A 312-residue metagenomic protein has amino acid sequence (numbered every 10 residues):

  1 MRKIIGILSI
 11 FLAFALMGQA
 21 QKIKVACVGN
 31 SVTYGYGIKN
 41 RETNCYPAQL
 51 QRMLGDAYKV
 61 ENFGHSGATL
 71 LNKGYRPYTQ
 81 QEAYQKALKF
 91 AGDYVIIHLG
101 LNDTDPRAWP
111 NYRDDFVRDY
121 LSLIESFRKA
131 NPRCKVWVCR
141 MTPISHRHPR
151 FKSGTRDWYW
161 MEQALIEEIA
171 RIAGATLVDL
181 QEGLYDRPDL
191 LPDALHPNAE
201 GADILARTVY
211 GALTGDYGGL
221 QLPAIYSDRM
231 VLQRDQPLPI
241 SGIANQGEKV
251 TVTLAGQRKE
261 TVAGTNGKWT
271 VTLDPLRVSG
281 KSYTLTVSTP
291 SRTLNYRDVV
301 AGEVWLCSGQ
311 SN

Functional and structural regions predicted by a protein language model:
M1-Q21: Bacterial Sec-dependent N-terminal signal peptides
A20-K24, G219-Q221: Cleaved targeting-peptide boundary
K22-C27, V32-L121, R147, D157-W158 (+3 more regions): Conserved SGNH/GDSL esterase-like catalytic core that processes O-acyl groups on lipids and polysaccharides
R52, Y78-Y217: Alpha-helical cap/lid subdomain in secreted, periplasmic, or secretory-pathway luminal O-acyl-processing enzymes
G211-G219, V300-W305: Short domain-boundary/entry signatures in modular proteins, especially in secreted/extracellular architectures
Q221-V231: Short, solvent-exposed loop/edge segments of extracellular or virion-exposed proteins
D228, Q236-I240: Structural beta-strand segments of beta-rich domains
S241-S308: Extended acidic/polar, glycine-enriched regions that form or flank non-catalytic beta-rich accessory modules
